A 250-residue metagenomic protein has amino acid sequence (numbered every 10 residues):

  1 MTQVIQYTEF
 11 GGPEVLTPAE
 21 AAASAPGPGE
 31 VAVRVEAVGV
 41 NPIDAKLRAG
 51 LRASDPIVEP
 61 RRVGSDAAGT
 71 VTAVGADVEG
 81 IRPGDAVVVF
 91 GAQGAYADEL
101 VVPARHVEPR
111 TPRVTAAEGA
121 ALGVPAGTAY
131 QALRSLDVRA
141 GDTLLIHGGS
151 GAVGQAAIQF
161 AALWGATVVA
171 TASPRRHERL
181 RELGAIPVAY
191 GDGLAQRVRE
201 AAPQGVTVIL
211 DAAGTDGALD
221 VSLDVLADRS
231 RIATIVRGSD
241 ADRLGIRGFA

Functional and structural regions predicted by a protein language model:
G12-V15, E20-A68: N-terminal glycine-rich beta->alpha transition that marks the start or flank of a dinucleotide-binding site
E36-A37, V74-A76, A92, R237: Short, surface-exposed secondary-structure boundary micro-motifs
R52, A68-G91: A glycine-/small-residue-rich N-terminal strand-loop-strand element that serves as the cofactor-binding glycine loop
A86-G148: NAD(P)H dinucleotide-binding glycine-rich loop of Rossmann-like/cofactor-binding domains, especially the beta1-alpha1
L122-G191: Mid-domain Rossmann-like dinucleotide-binding core that forms the NAD(H)/NADP(H) cofactor-binding site
G193-Q204: Short amphipathic alpha-helix with an adjacent loop that forms part of the alpha/beta core around
D216-A250: Glycine-rich phosphate-binding loop and adjacent beta-alpha segment of Rossmann(oid) nucleotide-cofactor-binding
